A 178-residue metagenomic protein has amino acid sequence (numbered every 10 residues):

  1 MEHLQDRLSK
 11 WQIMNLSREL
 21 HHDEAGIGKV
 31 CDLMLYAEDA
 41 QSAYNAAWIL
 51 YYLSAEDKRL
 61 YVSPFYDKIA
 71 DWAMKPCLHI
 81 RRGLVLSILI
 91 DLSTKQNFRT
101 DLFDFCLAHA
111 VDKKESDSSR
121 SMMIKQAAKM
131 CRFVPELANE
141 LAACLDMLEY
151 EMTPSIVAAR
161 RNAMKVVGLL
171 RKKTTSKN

Functional and structural regions predicted by a protein language model:
M1-N178: Alpha-helical scaffold domains
